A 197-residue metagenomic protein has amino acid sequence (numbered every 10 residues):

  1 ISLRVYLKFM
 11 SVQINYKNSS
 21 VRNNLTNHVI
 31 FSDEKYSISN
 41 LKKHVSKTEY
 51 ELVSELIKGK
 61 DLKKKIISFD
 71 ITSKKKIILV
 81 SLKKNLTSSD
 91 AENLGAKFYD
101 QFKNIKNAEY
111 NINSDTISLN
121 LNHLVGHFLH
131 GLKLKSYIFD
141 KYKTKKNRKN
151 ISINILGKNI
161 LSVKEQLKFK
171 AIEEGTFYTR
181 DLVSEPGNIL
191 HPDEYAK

Functional and structural regions predicted by a protein language model:
I1-F9: Short, Lys/Arg-enriched N-terminal segments with co-localized hydrophobic residues within the first ~10-30 amino acids
M10-K197: Short amphipathic alpha-helical segment within the helicase RecA-like ATPase core that mediates nucleic-acid
